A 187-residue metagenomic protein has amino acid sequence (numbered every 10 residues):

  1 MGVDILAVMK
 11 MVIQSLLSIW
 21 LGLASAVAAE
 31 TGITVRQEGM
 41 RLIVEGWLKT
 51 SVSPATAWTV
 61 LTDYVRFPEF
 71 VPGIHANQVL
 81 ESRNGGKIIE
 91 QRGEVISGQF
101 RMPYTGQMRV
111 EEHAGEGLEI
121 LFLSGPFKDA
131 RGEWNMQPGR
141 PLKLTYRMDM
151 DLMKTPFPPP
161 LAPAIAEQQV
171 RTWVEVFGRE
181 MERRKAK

Functional and structural regions predicted by a protein language model:
D4-I5: Short, positively charged and aromatic/hydrophobic N-terminal segments
K10-A24: Bacterial N-terminal signal peptides
V27-N84, T172, R179: Hydrophobic ligand-binding cavity/cleft-lining segments
T31, M40-L42, G46, Q91 (+4 more regions): One face of beta-strands
R36-Q37, K49, Q78-P126, R171-K187: Glycine-rich portal/gate segments that line the openings of hydrophobic small-molecule binding cavities
K49-S53, R92-I96, E111-H113, Q137-G139 (+1 more regions): Solvent-exposed residues in well-ordered beta-strands and their adjoining turns, especially edge/terminal strands
L121-Q168, T172: Beta-strand/loop substructures that line and gate deep hydrophobic ligand-binding cavities in soluble
